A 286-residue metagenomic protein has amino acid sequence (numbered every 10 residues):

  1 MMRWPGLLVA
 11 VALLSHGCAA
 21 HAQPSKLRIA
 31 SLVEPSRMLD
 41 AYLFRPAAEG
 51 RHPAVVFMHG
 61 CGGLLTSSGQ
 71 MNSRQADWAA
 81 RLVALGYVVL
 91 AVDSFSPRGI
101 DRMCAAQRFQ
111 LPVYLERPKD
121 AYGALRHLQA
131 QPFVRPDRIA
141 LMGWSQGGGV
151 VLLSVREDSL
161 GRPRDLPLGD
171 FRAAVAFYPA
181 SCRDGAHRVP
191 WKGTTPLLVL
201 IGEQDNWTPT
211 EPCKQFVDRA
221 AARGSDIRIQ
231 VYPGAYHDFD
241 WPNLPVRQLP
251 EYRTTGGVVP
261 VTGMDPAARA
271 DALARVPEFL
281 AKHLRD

Functional and structural regions predicted by a protein language model:
S15-G17: N-terminal signal peptide c-region/cleavage motif recognized by signal peptidases
H21-G50: N-terminal cap/lid segment of alpha/beta-hydrolase-fold proteins
R37-D40, A54-A130, N243-P245, L249-T262: Serine-hydrolase catalytic machinery in alpha/beta-hydrolase-like enzymes
V113-G193: Primarily recognizes the serine-hydrolase "nucleophile elbow" in alpha/beta-hydrolase and SGNH/GDSL folds
G193, V199-I201: Short beta-strand/loop motif that positions the catalytic acidic residue of the alpha/beta-hydrolase fold
Q204-T208: Acidic catalytic loop of the alpha/beta-hydrolase fold
P209-R219: Short alpha-helix in the alpha/beta-hydrolase fold that links the catalytic acid
D226-D286: C-terminal catalytic histidine-bearing segment of alpha/beta-hydrolase fold enzymes
